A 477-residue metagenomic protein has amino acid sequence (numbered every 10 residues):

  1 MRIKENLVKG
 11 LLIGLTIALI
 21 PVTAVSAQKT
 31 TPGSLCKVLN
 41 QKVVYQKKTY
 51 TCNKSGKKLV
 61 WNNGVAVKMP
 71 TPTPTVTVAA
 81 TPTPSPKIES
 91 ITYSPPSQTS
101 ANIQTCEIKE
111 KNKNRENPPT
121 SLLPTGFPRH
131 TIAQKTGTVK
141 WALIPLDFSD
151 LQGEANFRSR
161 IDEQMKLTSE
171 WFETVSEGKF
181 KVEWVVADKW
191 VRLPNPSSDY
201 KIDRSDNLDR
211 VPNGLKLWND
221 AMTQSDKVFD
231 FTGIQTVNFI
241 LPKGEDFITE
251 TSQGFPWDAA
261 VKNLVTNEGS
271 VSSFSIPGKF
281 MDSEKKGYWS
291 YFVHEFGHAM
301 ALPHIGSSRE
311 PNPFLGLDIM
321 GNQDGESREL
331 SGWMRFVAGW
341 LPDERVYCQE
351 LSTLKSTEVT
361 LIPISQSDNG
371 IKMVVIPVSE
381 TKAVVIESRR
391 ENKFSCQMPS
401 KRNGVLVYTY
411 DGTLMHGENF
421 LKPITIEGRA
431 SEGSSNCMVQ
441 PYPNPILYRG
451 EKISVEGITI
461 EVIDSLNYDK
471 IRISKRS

Functional and structural regions predicted by a protein language model:
R2-L12: Bacterial N-terminal signal peptides that target proteins for export
I17-V25: C-terminal segment of classical bacterial N-terminal signal peptides
A27, V67-K87: Ser/Thr-rich, Proline-interspersed low-complexity disordered segments
Q28-V43: Secreted, propeptide-processed cysteine-rich mini-domains
Q46-K54: Extracellular disulfide-bonded cysteine-rich modules/repeats
I88-K285, W289-V293, C396, K452 (+1 more regions): Zn2+-dependent metallopeptidase catalytic core
I88-P96, I108-K109, A155, P256-D282 (+2 more regions): Non-catalytic C-terminal accessory/binding modules of secreted extracellular proteins
F231, T236-N238, G244-C396: Extracellular hydrolytic enzyme modules, especially secreted metalloproteases of the metzincin/thermolysin-like class
